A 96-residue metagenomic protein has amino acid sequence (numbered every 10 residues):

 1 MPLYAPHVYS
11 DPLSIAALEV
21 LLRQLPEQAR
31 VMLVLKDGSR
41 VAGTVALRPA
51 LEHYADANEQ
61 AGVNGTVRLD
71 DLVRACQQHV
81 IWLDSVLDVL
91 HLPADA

Functional and structural regions predicted by a protein language model:
M1-A96: Conserved RNA-binding domains used in RNP assembly and mRNA/RNA metabolism
